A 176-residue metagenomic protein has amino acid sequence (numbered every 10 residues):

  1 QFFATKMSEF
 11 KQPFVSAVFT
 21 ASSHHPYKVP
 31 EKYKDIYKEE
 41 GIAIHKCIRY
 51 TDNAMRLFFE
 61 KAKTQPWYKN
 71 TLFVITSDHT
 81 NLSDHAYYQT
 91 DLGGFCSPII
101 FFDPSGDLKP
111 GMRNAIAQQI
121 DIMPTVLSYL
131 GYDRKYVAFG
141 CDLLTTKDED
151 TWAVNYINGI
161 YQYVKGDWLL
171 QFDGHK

Functional and structural regions predicted by a protein language model:
Q1-K176: Solvent-exposed soluble domains appended to multi-pass membrane proteins
